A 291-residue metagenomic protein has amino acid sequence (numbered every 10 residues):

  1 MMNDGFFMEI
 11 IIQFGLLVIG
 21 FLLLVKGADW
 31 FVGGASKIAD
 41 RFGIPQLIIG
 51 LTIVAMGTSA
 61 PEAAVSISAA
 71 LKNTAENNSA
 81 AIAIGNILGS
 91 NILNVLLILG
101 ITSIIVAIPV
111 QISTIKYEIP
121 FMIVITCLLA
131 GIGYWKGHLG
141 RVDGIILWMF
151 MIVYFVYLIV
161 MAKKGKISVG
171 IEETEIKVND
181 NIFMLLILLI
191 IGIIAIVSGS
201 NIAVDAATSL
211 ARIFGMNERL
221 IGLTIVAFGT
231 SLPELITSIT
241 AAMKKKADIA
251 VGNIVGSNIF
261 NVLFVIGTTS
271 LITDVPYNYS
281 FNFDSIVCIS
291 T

Functional and structural regions predicted by a protein language model:
M1-T291: Hydrophobic alpha-helical segments, chiefly the membrane-spanning helices and signal/signal-anchor peptides
